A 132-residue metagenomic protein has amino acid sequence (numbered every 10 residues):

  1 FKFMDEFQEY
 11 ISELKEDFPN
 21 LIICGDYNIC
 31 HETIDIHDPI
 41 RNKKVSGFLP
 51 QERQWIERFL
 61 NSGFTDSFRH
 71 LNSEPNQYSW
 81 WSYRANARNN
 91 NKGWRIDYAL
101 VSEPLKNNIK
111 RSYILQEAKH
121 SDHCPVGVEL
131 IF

Functional and structural regions predicted by a protein language model:
F3-K92, I96: Metal-dependent phosphoesterases centered on the DNase I-like endonuclease/exonuclease/phosphatase
D35, K110, D122: Short acidic, gly/pro-rich beta-turn/loop elements at beta-sheet edges and active-site/ligand-binding grooves
R69, R111-I114: Hydrophobic/anchoring residues in structured secondary elements
L100: Hydrophobic alpha-helical positions that pack around
L105-N108: Short helix-loop capping/hinge motifs at secondary-structure junctions, enriched in acidic/polar residues
Y113-F132: Surface polyanion/phosphate-binding segment centered on an Asp-His-Pro turn
